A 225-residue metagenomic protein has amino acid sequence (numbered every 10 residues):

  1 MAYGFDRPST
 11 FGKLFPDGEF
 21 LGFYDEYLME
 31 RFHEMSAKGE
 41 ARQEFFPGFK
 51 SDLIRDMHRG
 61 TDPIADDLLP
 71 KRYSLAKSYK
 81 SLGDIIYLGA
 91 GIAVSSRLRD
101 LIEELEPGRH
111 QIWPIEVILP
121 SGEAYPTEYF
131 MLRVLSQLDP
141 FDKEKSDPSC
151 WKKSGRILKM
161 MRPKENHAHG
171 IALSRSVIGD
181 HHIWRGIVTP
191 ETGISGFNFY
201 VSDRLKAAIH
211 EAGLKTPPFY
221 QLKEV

Functional and structural regions predicted by a protein language model:
M1-A65: A structured, charge-rich N-terminal accessory region that forms the first stable segment of a protein and links
A2, T10, F20, A37 (+10 more regions): Intrinsically disordered, low-complexity segments enriched in small/polar residues
G4, D25-L28, S74, F130 (+2 more regions): Compositionally biased, intrinsically disordered low-complexity regions enriched in proline and serine
F5, T61, A65-D66, G83 (+3 more regions): Intrinsic disorder/low-complexity signal
F23-R31, K71-Y79, S136: Short N-terminal helix-initiation segments at or just after the protein's N-terminus
G39-D100, E104: Short N-terminal edge-element motif at the start of the domain
E40-A41, L101-G108, W113-V225: Acidic, proline/glycine-rich low-complexity IDRs
